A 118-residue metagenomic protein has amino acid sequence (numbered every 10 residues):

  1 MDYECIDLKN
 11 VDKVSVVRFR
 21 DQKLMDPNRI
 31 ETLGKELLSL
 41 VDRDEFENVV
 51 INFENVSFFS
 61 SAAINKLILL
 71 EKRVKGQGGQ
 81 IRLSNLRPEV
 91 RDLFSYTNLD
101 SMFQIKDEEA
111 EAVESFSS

Functional and structural regions predicted by a protein language model:
D2-K35: STAS-typified acidic loop motif
K23-M102: Amphipathic alpha-helical interaction surfaces in cytosolic regulatory modules
G34-L37, E109, V113: A generic alpha-helix structural signal
T97, A110-S118: A cross-taxonomic marker for long C-terminal extensions/tails that follow the last structured domain
Q104-E108: Short acidic-hydrophobic, aromatic-tinged amphipathic segments that line or gate anion-handling sites
